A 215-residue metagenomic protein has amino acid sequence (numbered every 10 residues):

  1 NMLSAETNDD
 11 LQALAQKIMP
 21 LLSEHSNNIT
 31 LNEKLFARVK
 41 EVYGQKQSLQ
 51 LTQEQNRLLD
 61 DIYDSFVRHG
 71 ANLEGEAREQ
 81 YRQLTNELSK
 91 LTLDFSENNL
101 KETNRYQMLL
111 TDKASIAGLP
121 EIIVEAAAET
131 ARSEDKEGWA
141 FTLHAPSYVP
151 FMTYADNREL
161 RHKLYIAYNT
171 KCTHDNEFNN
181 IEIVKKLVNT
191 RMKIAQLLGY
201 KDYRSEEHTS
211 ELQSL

Functional and structural regions predicted by a protein language model:
S4-E206, S210: His/Asp/Glu-rich acidic catalytic environments and adjacent acidic regulatory segments
E211-L215: Short "domain-exit" segments at the C-terminal end of structured domains
